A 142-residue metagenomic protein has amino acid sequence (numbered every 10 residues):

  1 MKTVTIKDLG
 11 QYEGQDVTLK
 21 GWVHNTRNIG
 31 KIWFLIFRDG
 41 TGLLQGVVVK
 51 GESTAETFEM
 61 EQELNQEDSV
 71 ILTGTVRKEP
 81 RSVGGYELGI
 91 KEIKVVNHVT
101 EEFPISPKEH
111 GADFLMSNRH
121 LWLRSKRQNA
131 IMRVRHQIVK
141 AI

Functional and structural regions predicted by a protein language model:
M1-I142: Class II aminoacyl-tRNA synthetase catalytic cores and aaRS-like
